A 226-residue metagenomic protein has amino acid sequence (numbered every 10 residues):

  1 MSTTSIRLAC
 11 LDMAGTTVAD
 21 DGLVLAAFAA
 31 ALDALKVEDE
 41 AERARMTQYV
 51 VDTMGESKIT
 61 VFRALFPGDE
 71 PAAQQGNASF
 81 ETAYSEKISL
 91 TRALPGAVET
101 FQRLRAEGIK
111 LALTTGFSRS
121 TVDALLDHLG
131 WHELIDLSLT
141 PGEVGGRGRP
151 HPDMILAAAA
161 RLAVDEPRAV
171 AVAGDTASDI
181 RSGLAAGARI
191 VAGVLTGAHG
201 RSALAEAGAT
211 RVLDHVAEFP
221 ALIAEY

Functional and structural regions predicted by a protein language model:
S2-T4, A106-I109, L162-R168, Y226: Glycine-rich phosphate-binding loop signature in dinucleotide/nucleotide-binding domains
T4-E107: N-terminal helical cap/lid subdomain that shapes the substrate entry/recognition surface in HAD-like hydrolases
A27, V61, T121-A124, S182 (+2 more regions): Phosphate- and divalent-cation-binding pockets in alpha/beta enzyme and binding domains that engage nucleotide-derived
D33-L35, V61, L65-P67, L90 (+4 more regions): Substrate-recognition/cap helix-loop segment adjacent to the acidic, metal-dependent catalytic center of Asp-based
A41-R45, E133-L137, E166-V170, I190: Short acidic capping loops at alpha-helix termini that bridge into adjacent secondary structure
L111, R147-G148, I155, R168 (+1 more regions): Short acidic, glycine/proline-enriched helix-loop-strand junctions
R149-I180, A192: Conserved Lys-Pro-Asp/Glu-containing loop-to-beta segment of HAD-superfamily phosphomonoesterases, centered on
V172-R211: Acidic, Mg2+-coordinating phosphoryl-transfer loop and its flanking beta/alpha structural elements, shared across
